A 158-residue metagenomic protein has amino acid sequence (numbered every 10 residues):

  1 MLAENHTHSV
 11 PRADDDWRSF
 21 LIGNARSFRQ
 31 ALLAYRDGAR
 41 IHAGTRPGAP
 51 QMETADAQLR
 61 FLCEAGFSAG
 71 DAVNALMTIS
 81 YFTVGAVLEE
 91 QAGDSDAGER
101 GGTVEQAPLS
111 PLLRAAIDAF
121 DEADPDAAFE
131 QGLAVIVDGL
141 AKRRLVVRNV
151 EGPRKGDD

Functional and structural regions predicted by a protein language model:
M1-H6: Short, basic, alpha-helical segments at the C-terminal edge of helix-turn-helix-like DNA-binding modules
T7-M52, L76: Hydrophobic alpha-helical connector segments
G23-N24, A43-T78, G102-P111: Amphipathic alpha-helical packing segments from all-alpha helical-bundle domains
I79-G85: A short structural micro-motif
A92-D158: C-terminal peripheral helix-coil segments that are non-catalytic and often amphipathic
